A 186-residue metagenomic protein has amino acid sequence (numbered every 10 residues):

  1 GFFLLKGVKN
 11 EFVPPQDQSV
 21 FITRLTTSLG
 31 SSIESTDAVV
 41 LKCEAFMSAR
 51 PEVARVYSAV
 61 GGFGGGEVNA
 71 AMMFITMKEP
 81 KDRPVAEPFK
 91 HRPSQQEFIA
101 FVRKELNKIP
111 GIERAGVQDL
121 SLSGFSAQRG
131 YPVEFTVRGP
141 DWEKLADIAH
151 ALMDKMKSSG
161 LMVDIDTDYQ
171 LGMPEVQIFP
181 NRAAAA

Functional and structural regions predicted by a protein language model:
F2-G7, I22, S35-S58, N69-P174 (+1 more regions): Surface-exposed amphipathic alpha-helical segments in non-transmembrane regions that serve as interaction surfaces
E11-T23: Alpha-helical transmembrane signal-anchor/signal-peptide segments
P15-D17, E67, A127: A generic structural micro-feature
T26: Acidic, Ser/Thr
L29-G30, R182: Active-site acidic-Proline motif in GNAT/NAT acetyltransferases
G62-G65: Acidic helix-start/capping segments at beta-turn-to-alpha-helix junctions
